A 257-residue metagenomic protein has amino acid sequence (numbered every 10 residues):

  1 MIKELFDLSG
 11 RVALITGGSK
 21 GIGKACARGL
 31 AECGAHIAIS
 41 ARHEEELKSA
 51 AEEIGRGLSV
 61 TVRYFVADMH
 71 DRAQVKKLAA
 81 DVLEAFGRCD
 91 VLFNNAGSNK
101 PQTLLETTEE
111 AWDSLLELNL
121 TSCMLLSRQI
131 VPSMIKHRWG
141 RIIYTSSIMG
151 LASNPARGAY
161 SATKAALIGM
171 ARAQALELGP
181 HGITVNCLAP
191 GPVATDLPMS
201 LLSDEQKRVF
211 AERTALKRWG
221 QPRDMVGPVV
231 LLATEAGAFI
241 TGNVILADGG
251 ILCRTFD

Functional and structural regions predicted by a protein language model:
M1-L5, A152, V230, T241-D257: Short C-terminal tail/terminal secondary-structure segment of NAD(P)H-dependent dehydrogenase/reductase domains
V12, S19-K20: Conserved glycine-rich cofactor-binding loop
T103-L104, A111-L116, P198, F210: Substrate-binding pocket helix/loop in short-chain dehydrogenase/reductase
S127, T163, A171: Active-site helix of classical SDR
P132, L176-E177, A238: Alpha-helical segment proximal to the catalytic Tyr-Lys
S147: Residue(s) in the substrate-gating loop at a strand-loop-helix junction that position the organic substrate next
G179, T184, I240-G242: Short, small/polar-rich loop/turn modules that mediate ligand/substrate recognition or access, typified
